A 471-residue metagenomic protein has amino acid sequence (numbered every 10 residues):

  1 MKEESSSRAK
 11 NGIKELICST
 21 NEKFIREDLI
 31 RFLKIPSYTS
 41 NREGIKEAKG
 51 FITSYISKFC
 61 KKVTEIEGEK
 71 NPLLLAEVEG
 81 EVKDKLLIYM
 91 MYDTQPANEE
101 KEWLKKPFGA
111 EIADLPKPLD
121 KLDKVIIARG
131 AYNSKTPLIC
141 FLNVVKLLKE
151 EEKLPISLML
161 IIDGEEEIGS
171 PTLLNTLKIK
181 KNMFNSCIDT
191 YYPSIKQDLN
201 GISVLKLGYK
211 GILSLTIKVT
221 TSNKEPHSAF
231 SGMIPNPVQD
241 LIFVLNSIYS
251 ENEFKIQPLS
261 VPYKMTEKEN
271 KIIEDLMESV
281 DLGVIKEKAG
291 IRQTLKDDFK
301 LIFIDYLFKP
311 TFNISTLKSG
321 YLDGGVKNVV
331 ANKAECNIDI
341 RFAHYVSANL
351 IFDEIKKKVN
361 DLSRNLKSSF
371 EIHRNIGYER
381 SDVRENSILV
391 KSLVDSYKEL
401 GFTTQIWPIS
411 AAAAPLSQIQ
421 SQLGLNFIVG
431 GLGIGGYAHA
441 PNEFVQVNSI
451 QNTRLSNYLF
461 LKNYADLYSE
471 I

Functional and structural regions predicted by a protein language model:
K2-I127, A131, L148, K153-L154 (+1 more regions): Acidic/His- and Gly-rich active-site-bordering loop/insert found across diverse amide/peptide-bond hydrolases
K34, I340-A343, F370-N386, I409-S410: A short beta-alpha structural unit
D120, K218, L241, V330-A334 (+1 more regions): Zn-dependent metallopeptidase/amidohydrolase metal-coordination segment
K121-D123, A128-T294, F303-P310, H439-N452: Fold-level recognition of mixed alpha/beta catalytic cores in primary-metabolism enzymes, strongest
I202-K206, I314-L317, L322-G325, S410-F427: Short glycine-rich, acidic/polar surface loops and turns
E251-P262, R364-I372, S469-I471: Flexible, glycine/charged-enriched surface loops at secondary-structure junctions
K296, K300-E335, D339: A structural supersecondary motif
I351-V359: Short amphipathic alpha-helices in soluble, non-transmembrane regions that often serve as interface/regulatory elements
